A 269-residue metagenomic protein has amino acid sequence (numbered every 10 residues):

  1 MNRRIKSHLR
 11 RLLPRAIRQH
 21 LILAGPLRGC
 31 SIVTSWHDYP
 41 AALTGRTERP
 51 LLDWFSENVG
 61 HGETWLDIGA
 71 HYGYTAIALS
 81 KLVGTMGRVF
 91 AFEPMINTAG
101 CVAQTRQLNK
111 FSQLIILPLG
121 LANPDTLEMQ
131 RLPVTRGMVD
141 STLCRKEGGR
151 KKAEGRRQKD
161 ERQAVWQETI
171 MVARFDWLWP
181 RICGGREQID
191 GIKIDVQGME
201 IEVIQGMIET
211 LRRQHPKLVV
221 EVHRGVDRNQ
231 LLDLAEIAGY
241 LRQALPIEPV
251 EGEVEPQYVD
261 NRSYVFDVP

Functional and structural regions predicted by a protein language model:
M1-P269: Phosphate/nucleotide-binding beta-alpha loop and adjacent structural elements of enzyme active sites
